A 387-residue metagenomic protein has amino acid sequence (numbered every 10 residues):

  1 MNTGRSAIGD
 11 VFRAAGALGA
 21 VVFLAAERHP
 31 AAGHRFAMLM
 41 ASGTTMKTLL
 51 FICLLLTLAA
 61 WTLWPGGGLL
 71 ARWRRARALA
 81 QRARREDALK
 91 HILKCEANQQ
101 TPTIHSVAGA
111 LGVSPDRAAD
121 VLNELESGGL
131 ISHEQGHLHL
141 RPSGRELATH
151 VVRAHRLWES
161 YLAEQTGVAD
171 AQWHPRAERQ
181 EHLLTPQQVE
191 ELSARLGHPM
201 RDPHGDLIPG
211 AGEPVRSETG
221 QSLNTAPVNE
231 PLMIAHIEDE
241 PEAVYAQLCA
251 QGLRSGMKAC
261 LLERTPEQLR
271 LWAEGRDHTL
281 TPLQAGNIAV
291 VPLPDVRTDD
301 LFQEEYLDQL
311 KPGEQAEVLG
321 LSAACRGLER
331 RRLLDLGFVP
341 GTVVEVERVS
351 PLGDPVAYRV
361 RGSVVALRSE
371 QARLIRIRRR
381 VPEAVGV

Functional and structural regions predicted by a protein language model:
K47-L70: N-terminal signal-anchor transmembrane alpha helix of single-pass membrane proteins, serving as the membrane-anchoring
G67-L89: Short alpha-helical segments that sit at the start of domains
N98-L111: Short acidic, hydrophobic short linear motifs in intrinsically disordered regions
G112-S127: Short amphipathic alpha-helical interaction segments
E126-G136: A short, conserved structural fragment
G136-H155: Basic, amphipathic "hinge/linker" alpha-helix immediately C-terminal to the N-terminal HTH DNA-binding motif
R156-D202: Amphipathic alpha-helical dimerization/coiled-coil segments that flank or bridge DNA-binding/regulatory modules
H182-D299, E304-L321, E329: Mid-protein regulatory/catalytic core that forms ligand/cofactor-binding pockets and protein-protein interaction
